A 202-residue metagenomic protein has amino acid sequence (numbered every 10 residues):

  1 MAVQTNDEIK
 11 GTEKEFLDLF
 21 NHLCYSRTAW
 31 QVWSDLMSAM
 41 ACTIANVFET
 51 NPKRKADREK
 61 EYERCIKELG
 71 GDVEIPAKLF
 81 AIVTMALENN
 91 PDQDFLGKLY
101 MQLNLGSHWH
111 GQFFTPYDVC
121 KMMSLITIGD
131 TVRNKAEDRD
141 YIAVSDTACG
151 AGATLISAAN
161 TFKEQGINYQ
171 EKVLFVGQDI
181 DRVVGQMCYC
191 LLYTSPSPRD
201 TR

Functional and structural regions predicted by a protein language model:
A2-A148, G152-Q165: Class I S-adenosyl-L-methionine
F175-Q178: Conserved SAM-binding motif I beta-strand of class I
D181: Conserved SAM/SAH-binding beta-strand->alpha-helix loop
G185: Short alpha-helix immediately C-terminal to the canonical SAM-binding loop
C188: Conserved SAM-binding loop
Y193-R202: Single conserved hydrophobic/aromatic residue that forms the stacking wall/gate of nucleotide- or nucleobase-binding
